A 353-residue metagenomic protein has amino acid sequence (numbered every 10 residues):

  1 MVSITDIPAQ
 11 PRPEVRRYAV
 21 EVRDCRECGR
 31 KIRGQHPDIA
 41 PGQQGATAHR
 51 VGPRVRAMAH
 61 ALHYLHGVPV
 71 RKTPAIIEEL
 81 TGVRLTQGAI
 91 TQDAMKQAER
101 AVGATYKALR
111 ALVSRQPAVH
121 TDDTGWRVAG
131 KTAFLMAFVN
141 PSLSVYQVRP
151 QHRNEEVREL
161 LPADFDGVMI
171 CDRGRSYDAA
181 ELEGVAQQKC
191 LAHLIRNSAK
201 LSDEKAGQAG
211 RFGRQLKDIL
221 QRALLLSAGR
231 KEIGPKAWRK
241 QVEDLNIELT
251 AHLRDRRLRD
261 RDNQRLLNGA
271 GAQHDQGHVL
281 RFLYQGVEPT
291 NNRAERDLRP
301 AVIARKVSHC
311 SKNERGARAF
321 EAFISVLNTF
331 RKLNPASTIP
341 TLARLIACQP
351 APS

Functional and structural regions predicted by a protein language model:
M1-R26: Short, conserved DNA-binding cores of transcription-related domains
Y18-D24, G29-S353: Catalytic center-proximal scaffold of phosphoryl-transfer enzymes
